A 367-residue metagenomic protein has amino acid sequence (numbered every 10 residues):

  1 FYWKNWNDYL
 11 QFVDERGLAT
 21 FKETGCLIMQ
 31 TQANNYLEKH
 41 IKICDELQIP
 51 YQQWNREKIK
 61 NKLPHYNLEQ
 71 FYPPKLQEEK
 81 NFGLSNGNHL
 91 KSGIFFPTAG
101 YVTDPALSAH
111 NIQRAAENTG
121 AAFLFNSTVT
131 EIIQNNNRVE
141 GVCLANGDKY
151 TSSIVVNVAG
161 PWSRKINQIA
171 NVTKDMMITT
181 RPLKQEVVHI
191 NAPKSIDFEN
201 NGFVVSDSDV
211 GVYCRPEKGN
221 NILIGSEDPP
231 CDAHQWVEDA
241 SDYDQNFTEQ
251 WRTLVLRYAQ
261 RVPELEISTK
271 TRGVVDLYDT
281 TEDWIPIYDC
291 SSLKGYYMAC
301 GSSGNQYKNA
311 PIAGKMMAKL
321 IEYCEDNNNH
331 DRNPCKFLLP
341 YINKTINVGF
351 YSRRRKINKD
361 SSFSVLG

Functional and structural regions predicted by a protein language model:
F1-E79, G211-V212, L366: Dinucleotide-binding Rossmann-like beta1-alpha1 core, especially the glycine-rich loop that anchors the ADP
K4-Q11, R16-E23, I133, R138 (+2 more regions): Active-site substrate-recognition segment that forms the wall of the catalytic cavity or substrate channel
Q53, S292-G367: C-terminal lid/capping helical subdomain adjacent to the catalytic/cofactor pocket in oxidative enzymes
N55, F125-S127, R272: Short loop/edge segments at beta-strand edges and connector loops that shape dinucleotide/nucleotide cofactor-binding
N61-S92, H330-P340: Charged, glycine/proline-rich intrinsically disordered loops and linkers
Y66-L68, Y72-N86, I267-I312: FAD-binding beta-loop-beta segment adjacent to the flavin cofactor pocket
K80-I154, V158, K165: Helical element adjacent to the flavin cofactor pocket in flavoenzyme catalytic cores
I94-R114, G160-W162, D209, N246-R257 (+3 more regions): Mid-domain beta-loop-alpha active-site segment that forms a flexible, acidic cofactor/metal-binding surface
